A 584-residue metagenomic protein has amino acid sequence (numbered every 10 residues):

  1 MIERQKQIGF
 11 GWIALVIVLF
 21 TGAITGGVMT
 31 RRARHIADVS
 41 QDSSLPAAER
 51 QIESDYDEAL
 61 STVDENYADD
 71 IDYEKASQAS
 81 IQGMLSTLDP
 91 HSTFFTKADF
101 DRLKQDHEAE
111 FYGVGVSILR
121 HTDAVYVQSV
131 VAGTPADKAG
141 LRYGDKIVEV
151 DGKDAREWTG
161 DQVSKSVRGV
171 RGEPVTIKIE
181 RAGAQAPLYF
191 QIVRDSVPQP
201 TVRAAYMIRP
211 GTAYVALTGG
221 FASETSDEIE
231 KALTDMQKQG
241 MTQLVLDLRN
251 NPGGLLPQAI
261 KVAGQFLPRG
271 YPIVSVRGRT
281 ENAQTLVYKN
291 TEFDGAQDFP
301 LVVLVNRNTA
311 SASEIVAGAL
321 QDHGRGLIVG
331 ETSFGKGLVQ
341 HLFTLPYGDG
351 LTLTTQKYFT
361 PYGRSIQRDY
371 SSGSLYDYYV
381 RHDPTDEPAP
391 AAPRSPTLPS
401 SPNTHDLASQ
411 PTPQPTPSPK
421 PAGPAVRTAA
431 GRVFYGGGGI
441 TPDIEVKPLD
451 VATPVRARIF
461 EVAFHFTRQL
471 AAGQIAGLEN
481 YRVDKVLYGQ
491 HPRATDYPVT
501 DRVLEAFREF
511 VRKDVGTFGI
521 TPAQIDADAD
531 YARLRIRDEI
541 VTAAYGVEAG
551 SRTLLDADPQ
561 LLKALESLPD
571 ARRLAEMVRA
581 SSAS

Functional and structural regions predicted by a protein language model:
M1-F10: N-terminal positive-inside, membrane-proximal cytosolic segments immediately preceding the first
I2-E3, I36-D38, A47-A48, I52 (+5 more regions): Cleft-lining beta-strand/loop regions that shape enzyme active-site pockets
W12-G26: Hydrophobic membrane-insertion alpha-helices, especially the h-region of bacterial N-terminal signal peptides
G26-I36: Hydrophobic single-pass membrane-insertion segments
H35-S44, D57-N66, G211-T212, T542-E548: Acidic/histidine-rich, surface-exposed loop or edge segments in extracytoplasmic proteins
L60-D69, I81-T93, E108, T122-D123 (+12 more regions): Sec-exported extracytoplasmic/periplasmic mature domains
D64-Q128, G172-A204, V274, D558-L565 (+1 more regions): Extended, small/polar residue-biased N-terminal targeting/export presequences and adjacent propeptide/linker tracts
S365-I366, Y370-S584: Conserved functional hotspot residues or short segments at active or partner-binding sites across diverse domains
